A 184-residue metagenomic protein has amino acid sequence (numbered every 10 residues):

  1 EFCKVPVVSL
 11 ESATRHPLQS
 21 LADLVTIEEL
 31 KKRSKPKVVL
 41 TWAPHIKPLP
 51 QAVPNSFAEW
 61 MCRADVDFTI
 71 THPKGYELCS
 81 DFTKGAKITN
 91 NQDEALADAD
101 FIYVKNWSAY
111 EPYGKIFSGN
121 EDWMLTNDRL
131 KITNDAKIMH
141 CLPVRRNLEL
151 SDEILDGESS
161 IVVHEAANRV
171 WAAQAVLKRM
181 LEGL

Functional and structural regions predicted by a protein language model:
E1-E28, R145-R146: Phosphate/diphosphate ligand-binding glycine-rich loop within oxidoreductases
F2, I27-L30, W60, A64 (+3 more regions): Change "in soluble alpha/beta enzymes" to "in soluble alpha/beta proteins
V7-E11, H16, L40, I70 (+2 more regions): General beta-strand structural signal in soluble alpha/beta enzymes
H16-L21, A99-D100, W171-A175: Short, charged, surface-exposed secondary-structure boundary motifs
E28-V104: Glycine-rich phosphate/diphosphate-binding loop of Rossmann-like nucleotide-binding domains
F82-S160: Rossmann-like adenosine-cofactor binding region
D156-L184: C-terminal helix-to-coil terminal segments
